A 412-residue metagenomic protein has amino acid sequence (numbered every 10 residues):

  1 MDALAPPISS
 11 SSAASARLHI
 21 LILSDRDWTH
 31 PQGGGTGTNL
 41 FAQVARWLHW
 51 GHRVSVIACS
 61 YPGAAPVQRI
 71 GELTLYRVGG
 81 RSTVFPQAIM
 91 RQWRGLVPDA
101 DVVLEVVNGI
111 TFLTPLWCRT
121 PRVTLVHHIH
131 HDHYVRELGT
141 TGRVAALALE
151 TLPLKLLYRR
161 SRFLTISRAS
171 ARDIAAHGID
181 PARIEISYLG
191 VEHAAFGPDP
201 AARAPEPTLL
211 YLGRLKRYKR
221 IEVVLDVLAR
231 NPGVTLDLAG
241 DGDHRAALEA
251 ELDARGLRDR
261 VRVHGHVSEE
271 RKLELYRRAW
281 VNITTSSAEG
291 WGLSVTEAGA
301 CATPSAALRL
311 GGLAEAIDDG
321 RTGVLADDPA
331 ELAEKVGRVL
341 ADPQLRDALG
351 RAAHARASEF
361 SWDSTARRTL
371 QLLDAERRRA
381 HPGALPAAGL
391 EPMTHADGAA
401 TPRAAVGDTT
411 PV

Functional and structural regions predicted by a protein language model:
G142-F163, R172: Membrane-proximal helix-turn-helix segments that form the acceptor-binding/catalytic region of lipid-linked
L164, P200-N231, D237: Conserved donor-binding/catalytic core segment of Leloir-type glycosyltransferases
A169, G190: Carbohydrate-associated surface elements
E249-V267: Nucleotide-activated donor-binding/catalytic signature segment of Leloir-type glycosyltransferases, i.e., the conserved
H266-V267, E274-A279: Short alpha-helical donor nucleotide-sugar binding micro-motif in glycosyltransferases
S287: Aromatic "clamp/platform" in nucleotide-sugar-dependent glycosyltransferases that forms part of the donor/acceptor
V295, P304-A307, I317: Short hydrophobic beta-strand element within catalytic cores of glycosyltransferases and related nucleotide-activated
D319-A330, R338-Q344: Conserved acidic donor-binding segment of nucleotide-sugar-dependent glycosyltransferases
